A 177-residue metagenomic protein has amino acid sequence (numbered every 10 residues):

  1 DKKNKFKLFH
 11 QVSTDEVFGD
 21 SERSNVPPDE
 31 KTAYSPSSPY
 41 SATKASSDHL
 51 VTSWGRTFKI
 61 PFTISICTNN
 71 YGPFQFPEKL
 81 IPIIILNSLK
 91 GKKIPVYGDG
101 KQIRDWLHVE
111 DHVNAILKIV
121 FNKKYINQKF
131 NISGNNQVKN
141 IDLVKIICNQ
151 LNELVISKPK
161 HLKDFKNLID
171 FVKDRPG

Functional and structural regions predicted by a protein language model:
D1-N70, K90, E110, I119 (+3 more regions): N-terminal Rossmann-like NAD(P)+-binding domain of SDR-like oxidoreductases, especially those catalyzing
P28, F76, W106: Aromatic/pi-system hotspot detector in well-structured domains
S35, P77-E78: Active-site loop immediately N-terminal to the catalytic Tyr-X3-Lys motif of short-chain dehydrogenase/reductase
P73-P77, N136: Residue-level signature of the cytosolic catalytic core of signaling kinases
P82, S88-G177: C-terminal substrate-binding subdomain of Rossmann-fold SDR/epimerase-dehydratase oxidoreductases
